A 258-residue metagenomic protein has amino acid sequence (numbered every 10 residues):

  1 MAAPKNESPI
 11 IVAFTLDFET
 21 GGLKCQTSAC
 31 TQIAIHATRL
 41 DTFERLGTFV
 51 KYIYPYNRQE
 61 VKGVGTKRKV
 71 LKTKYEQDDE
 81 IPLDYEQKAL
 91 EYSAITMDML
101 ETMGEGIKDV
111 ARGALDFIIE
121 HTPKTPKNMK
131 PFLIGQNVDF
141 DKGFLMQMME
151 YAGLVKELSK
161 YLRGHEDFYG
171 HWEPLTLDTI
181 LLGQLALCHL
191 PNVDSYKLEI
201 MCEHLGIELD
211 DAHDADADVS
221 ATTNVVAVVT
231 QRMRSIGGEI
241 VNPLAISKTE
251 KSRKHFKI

Functional and structural regions predicted by a protein language model:
M1-E7, H204, H213-D216, S220-I258: Acidic two-metal-ion nuclease catalytic site recognized across multiple nuclease folds, prominently DnaQ/RNase D-T
A2-F14, E19-D139: Conserved non-catalytic scaffold segment of RNase H-like nuclease domains
F18-G22, L181, A221: Short, glycine/acidic-enriched loop or turn micro-motifs at the edges of active sites
C25-Q26, G143-M148, N224-V225: A short acidic (Asp/Glu
K67-S93, M97-L100, W172-V219: Active-site-proximal helix-loop-helix substrate-binding element of RNase H-like nuclease domains
K124-K130, E166-W172, G237: Short helix-terminating capping/connector loops at secondary-structure junctions
F140-L175: Substrate-recognition/cap helix-loop segment adjacent to the acidic, metal-dependent catalytic center of Asp-based
M148-A152, L185, H189, H204 (+1 more regions): Active-site catalytic microenvironments for nucleophilic, acid-base chemistry
